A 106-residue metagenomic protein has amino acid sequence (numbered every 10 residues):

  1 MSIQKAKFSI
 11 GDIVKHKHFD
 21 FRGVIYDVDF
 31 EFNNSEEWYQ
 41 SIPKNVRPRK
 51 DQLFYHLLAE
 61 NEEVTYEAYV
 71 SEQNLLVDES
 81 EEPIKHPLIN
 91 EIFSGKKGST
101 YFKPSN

Functional and structural regions predicted by a protein language model:
M1, E36, N45-R47, E79: Charge-rich, low-complexity amphipathic helices in intrinsically disordered tails/linkers adjacent to domains
M1-I13, H18-R22, D29-F32, K103-N106: Mixed-charge, Lys/Arg-rich low-complexity intrinsically disordered regions
F8, F21, P43, F54-Y55: Broad hydrophobic/π-residue packing in well-ordered secondary structure
D12, S41-V46: Intrinsically disordered, low-complexity boundary segments flanking structured domains
I25-Y26, E37: Short amphipathic alpha-helical leader/targeting segments
D27-D29, A59: Residue-level signal for short segments within beta-strands and strand-turn junctions of well-structured beta-sheet
F32-S41: Short, solvent-exposed secondary-structure boundary/capping segments
R47-N106: Intrinsically disordered, low-complexity, charged/polar segments
